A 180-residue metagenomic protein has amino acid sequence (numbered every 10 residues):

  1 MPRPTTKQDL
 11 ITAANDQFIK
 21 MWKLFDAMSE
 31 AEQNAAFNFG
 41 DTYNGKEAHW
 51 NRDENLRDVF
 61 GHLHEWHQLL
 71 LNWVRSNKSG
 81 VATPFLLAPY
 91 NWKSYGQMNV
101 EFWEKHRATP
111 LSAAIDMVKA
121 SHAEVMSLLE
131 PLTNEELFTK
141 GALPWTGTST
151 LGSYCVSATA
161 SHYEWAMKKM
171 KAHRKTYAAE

Functional and structural regions predicted by a protein language model:
M1-D26: Extreme N-terminal tail/first-helix region
M1-P2, Y43-E47, M98-H106: A short small-residue
Q8-N15, F60, H64, S112-I115 (+3 more regions): Short amphipathic alpha-helical segments with heptad-repeat character
F18-S29, H67-L71, R75, K119-T133 (+2 more regions): Structural signal for well-ordered, non-membrane alpha-helices
A27-K46: Short secondary-structure junction/hinge motifs that connect adjacent elements
G40-Q97, E136-E180: Short, contiguous alpha-helical
W92-T139: Acidic/histidine-rich alpha-helical segments that form the ligand environment of transition-metal centers
